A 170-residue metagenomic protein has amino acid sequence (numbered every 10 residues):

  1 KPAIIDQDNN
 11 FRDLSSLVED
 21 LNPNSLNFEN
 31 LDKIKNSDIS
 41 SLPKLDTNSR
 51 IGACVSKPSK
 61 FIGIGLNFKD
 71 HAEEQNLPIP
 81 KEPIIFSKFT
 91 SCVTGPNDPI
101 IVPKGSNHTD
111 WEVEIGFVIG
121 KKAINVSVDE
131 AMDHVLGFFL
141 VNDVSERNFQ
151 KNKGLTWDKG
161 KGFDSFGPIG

Functional and structural regions predicted by a protein language model:
K1-P83: N-terminal non-catalytic cap/leader segment that marks the start of a structured domain
P58-G63, N67-G170: Glycine-enriched loop-and-adjacent helix/strand subsegments that border the catalytic/binding cleft of enzyme cores
